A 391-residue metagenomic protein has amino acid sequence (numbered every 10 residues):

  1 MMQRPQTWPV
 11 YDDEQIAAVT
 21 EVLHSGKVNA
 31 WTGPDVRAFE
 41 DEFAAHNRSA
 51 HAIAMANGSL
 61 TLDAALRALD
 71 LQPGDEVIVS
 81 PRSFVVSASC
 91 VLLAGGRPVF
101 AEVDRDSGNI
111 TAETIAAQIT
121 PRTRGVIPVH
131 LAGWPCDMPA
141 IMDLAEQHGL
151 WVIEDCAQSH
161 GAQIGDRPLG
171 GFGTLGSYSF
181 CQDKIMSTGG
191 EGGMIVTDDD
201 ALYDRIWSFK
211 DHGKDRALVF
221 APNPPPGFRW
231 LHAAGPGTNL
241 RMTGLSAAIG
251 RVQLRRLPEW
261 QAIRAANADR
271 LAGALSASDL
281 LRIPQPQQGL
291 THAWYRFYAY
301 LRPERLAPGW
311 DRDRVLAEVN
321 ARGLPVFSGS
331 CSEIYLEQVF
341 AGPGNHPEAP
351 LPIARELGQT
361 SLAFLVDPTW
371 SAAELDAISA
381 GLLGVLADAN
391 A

Functional and structural regions predicted by a protein language model:
M1-V28, L231-A234, L365: N-terminal "arm"/small-domain region of PLP-dependent enzymes with the aminotransferase-like
T7-T20, A30-E40, M55, T111: A structural motif shared across PLP-dependent enzymes of the aminotransferase-like
N29-E76, C90-A94, F100-E102, R167: Phosphate-binding glycine-rich loop
A38-D41, A50, E113, G125-V129 (+4 more regions): PLP-dependent aminotransferase class I/II
R67-C156, Q163: PLP-dependent aminotransferase-like
S89-V91, L144, P168, I185 (+1 more regions): Hydrophobic/aromatic ligand-binding patch that stacks against planar heteroaromatic rings of cofactors or nucleotides
E154-G189, R229-A234: Conserved active-site segment immediately N-terminal to the catalytic lysine that forms the internal aldimine
Y178-S179, G193-D198: Short beta-strand-to-turn element immediately C-terminal to the catalytic PLP-Schiff-base lysine in fold type I
